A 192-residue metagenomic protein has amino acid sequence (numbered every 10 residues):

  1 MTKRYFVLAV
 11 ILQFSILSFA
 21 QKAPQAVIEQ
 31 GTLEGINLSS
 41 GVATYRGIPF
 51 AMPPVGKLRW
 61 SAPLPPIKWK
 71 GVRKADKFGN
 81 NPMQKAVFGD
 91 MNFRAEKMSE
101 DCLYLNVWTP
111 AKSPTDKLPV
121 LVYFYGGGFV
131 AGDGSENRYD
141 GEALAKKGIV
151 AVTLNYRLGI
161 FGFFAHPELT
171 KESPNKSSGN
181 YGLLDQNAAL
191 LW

Functional and structural regions predicted by a protein language model:
M1-A23: Bacterial Sec-dependent N-terminal signal peptides
Q21-L183: Non-catalytic accessory segments of hydrolases
Q186-W192: Short, well-ordered amphipathic alpha-helical segments that serve as non-catalytic structural scaffolds within diverse
